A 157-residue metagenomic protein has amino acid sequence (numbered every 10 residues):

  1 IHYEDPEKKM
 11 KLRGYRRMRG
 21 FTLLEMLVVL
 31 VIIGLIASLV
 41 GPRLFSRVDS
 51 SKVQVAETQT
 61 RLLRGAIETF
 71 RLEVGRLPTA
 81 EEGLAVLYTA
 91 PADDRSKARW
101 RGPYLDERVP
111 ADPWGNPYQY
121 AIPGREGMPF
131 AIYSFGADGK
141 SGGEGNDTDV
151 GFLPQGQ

Functional and structural regions predicted by a protein language model:
H2-E7, Y15, S50-Q54, G65-E68 (+4 more regions): Short, surface-exposed interaction loops/tails
K9-F21: Short, Lys/Arg-rich N-terminal segment immediately upstream of the first membrane anchor
M18-L44: N-terminal single-pass transmembrane signal-anchor helix
L23, A37, G41, P78 (+3 more regions): Short, flexible micro-motifs
L30, E57, R64: Conserved catalytic core of two-component sensor histidine kinases
L35, W100-R101, W114, L153: Tryptophan-centered motif/residue detector
R43-R61: Aliphatic-rich helix starts adjacent to a transmembrane/signal segment
I67-R108: Short, glycine/small-hydrophobic-rich surface segments
